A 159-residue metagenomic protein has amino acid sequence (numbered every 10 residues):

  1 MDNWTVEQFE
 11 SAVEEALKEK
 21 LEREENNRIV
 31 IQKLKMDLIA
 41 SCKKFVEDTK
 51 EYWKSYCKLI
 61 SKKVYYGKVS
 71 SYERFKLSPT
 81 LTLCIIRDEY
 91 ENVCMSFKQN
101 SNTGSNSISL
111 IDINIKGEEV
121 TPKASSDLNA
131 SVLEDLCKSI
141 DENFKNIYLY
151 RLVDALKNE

Functional and structural regions predicted by a protein language model:
D2-F9, V13-E19, I111-E159: Intrinsically disordered, low-complexity regulatory regions enriched in serine/threonine/proline and acidic residues
E7-Y66: Contiguous, amphipathic alpha-helical segments that mediate oligomerization or scaffolding in large protein assemblies
E19, S61, P79, L83-I85 (+1 more regions): Generic detector of low-complexity/intrinsically disordered segments and short hydrophobic N-terminal stretches
K50, S61-K63, E91, D141 (+1 more regions): Short, flexible coil/linker elements and helix-boundary hinge sites characteristic of intrinsically disordered
S71-K138, E142: Intrinsically disordered, low-complexity regulatory segments enriched in Ser/Thr/Pro and charged residues
